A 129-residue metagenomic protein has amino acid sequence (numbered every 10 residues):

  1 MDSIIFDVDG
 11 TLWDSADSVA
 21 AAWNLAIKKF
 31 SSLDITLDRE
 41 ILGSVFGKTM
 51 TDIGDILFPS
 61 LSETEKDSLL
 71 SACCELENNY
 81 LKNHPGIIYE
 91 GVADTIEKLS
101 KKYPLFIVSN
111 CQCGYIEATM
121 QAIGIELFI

Functional and structural regions predicted by a protein language model:
D2-V8, L12-E90, K101, Q112: N-terminal helical cap/lid subdomain that shapes the substrate entry/recognition surface in HAD-like hydrolases
S18-A21, M120-G124: Short, glycine/charged-enriched secondary-structure capping and boundary segments
W23, T95-M120: Substrate-recognition element of Asp-dependent hydrolases with the DxDx(T/V) motif
E126-I129: Conserved H-loop
